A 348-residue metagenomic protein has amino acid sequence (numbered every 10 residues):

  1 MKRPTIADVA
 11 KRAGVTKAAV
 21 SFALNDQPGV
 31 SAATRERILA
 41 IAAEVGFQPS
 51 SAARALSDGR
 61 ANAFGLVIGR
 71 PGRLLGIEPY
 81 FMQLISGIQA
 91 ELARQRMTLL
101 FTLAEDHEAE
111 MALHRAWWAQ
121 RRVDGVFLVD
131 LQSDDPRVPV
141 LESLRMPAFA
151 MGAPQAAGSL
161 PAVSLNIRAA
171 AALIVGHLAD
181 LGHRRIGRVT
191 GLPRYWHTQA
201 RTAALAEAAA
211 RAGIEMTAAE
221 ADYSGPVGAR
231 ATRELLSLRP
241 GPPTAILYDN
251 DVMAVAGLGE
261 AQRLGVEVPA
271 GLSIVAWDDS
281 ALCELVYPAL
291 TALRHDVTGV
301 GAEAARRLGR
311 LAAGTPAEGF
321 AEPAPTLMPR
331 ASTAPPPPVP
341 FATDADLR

Functional and structural regions predicted by a protein language model:
M1-N62, A345-R348: N-terminal helix-turn-helix DNA-binding module of bacterial transcription factors
K11, S57, M111, A119 (+3 more regions): Non-catalytic positions within long, well-ordered alpha-helices that form the structural scaffold/packing of enzyme
T16, N62, D124, R184-R185 (+1 more regions): Short acidic/polar active-site loop segments enriched in Thr and Asp
A19, D58-L74, H177, R185-L192: Short beta-strand segments enriched in small/hydrophobic residues
E44, A90-R94, E142-A150, P154-R348: Bacterial carbohydrate/catabolite-sensing allosteric modules
F47-L113: Amphipathic helical "hinge" segments at domain boundaries
E105-E108, V129-D134, V252: Short beta->alpha connector loops
V123-R137, A153-L160, R168: Acidic, Gly/Pro-rich loop/turn segments at junctions of secondary structure
